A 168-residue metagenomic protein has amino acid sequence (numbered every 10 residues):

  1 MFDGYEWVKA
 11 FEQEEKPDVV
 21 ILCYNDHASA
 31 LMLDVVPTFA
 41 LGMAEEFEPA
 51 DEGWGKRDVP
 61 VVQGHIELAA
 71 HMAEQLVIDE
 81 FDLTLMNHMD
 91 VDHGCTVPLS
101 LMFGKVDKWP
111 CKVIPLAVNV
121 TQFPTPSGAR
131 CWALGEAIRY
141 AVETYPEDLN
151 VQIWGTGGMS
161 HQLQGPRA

Functional and structural regions predicted by a protein language model:
M1-A168: Soluble secreted/lumenal catalytic domains with histidine-centered metal-binding or acid-base catalytic motifs
